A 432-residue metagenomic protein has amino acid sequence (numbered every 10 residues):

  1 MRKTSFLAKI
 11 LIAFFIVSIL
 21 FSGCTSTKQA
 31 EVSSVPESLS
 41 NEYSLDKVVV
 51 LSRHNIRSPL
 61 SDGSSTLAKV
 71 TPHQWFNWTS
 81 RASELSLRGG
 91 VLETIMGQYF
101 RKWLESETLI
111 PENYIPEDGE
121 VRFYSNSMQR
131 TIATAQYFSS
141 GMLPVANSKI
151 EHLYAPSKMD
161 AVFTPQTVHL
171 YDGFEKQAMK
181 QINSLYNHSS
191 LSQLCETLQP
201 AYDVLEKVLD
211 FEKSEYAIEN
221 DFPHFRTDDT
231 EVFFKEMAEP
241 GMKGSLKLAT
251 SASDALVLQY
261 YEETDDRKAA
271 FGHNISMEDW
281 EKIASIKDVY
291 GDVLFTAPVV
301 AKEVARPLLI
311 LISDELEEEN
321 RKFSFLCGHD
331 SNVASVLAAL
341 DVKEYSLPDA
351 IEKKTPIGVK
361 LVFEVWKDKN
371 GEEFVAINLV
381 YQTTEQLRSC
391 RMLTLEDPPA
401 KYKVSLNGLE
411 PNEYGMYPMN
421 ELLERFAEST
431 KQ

Functional and structural regions predicted by a protein language model:
R2-L11: Bacterial N-terminal signal peptides that target proteins for export
F14: RNase H-like DDE/DDD metal-dependent nuclease/strand-transfer catalytic core used by mobile genetic elements
A30-E120, N126-S324, G328-Q432: Signature for phosphate-centric chemistry
